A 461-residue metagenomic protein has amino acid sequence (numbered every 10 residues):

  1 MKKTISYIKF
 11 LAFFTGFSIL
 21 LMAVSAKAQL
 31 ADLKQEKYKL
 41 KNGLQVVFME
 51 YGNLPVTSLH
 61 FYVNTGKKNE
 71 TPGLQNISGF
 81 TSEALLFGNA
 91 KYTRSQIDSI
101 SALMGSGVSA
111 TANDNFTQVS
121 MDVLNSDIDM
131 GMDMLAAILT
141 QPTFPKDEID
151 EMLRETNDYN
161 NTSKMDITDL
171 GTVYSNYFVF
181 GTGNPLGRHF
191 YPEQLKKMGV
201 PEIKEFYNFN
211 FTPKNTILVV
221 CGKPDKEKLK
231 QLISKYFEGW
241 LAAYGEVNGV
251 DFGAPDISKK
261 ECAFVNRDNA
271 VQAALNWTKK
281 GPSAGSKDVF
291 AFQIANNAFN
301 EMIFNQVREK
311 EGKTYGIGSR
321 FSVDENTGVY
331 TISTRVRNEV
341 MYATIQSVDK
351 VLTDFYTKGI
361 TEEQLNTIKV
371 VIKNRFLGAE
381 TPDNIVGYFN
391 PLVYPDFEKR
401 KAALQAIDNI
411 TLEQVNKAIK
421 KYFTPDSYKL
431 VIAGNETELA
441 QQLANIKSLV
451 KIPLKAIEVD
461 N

Functional and structural regions predicted by a protein language model:
M1-F10: Positively charged n-region of N-terminal signal peptides that target proteins for export
L11-A23: Bacterial N-terminal signal peptides
A26-S99, S120, D133, K204-K310 (+1 more regions): His/Glu-rich zincin catalytic helix
M49, L54-T81, T93-T140, L153 (+7 more regions): M16 family metallopeptidases and their MPP-like homologs
Q96, Q141-D150, Y159, Y174 (+1 more regions): Peptidyl-prolyl cis-trans isomerase
V123, T156-S163, F252-N266, V371-L377: Short, conserved secondary-structure transition motifs
L195-G199, I203, I407: Alpha-helical scaffold elements lining the catalytic groove of polysaccharide deacetylases
E413-K417: Mature hydrolase/peptidase catalytic cores and their serpin-fold inhibitory cores, especially in secreted
